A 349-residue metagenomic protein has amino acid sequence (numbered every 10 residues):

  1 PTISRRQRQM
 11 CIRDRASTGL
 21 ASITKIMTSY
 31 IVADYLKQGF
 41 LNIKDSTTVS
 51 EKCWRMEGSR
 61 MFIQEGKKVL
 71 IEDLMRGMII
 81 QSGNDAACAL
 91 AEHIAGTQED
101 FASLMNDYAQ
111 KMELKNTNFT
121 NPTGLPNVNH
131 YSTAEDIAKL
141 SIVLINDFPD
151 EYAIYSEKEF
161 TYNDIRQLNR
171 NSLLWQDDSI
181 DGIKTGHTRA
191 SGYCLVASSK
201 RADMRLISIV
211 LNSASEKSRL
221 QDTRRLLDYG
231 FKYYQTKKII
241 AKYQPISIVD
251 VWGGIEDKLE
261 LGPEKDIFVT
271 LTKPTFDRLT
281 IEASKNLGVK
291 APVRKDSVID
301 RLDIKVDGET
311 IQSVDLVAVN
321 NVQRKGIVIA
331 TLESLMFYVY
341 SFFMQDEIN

Functional and structural regions predicted by a protein language model:
P1-R8, I12: Single conserved hydrophobic/aromatic residue that forms the stacking wall/gate of nucleotide- or nucleobase-binding
R5, T24-S29, G83-A87, H130-A134 (+2 more regions): Short alpha-helical patches at coil-to-helix transitions and adjacent helical residues in well-structured domains
R6, G19-T47, I137, L302: Active-site SXXK
R13-T18, G124-N127: A short glycine/serine-rich beta->alpha loop
S22, Q38-M61, S156-D164: Short, glycine/proline-biased beta-turn/loop segments that scaffold the active-site neighborhood
R55-A87, Q167-G182: Conserved catalytic neighborhood of penicillin-recognizing serine enzymes
G66-E159: Active-site-adjacent helix/loop patches that line small-molecule binding or acyl-intermediate pockets
K115-N118, P126-Y131, E135-N349: Domain-terminus/edge residues, biased toward the C-terminal soluble/receptor-binding domains of extracytoplasmic
